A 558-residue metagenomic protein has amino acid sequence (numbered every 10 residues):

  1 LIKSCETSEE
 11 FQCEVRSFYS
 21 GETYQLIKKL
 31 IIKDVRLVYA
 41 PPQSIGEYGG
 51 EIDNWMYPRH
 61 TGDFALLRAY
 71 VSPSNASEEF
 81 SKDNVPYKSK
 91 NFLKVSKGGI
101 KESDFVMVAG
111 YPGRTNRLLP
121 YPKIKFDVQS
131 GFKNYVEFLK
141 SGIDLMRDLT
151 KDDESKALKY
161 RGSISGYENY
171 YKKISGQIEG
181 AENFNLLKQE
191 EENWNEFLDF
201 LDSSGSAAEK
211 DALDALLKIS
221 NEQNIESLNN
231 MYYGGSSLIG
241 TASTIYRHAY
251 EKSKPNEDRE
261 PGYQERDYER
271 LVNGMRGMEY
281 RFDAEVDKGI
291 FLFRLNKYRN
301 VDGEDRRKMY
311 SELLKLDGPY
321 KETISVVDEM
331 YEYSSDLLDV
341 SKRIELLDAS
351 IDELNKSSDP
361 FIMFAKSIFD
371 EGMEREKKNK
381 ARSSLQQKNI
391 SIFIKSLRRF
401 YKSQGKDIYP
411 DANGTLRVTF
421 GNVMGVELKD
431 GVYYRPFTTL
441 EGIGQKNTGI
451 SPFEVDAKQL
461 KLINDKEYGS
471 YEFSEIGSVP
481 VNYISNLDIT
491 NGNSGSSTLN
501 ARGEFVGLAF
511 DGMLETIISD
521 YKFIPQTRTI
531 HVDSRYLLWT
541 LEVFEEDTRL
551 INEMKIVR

Functional and structural regions predicted by a protein language model:
L1-R558: Terminal presequence/propeptide segments associated with secretion/organelle targeting and zymogen/polyprotein
